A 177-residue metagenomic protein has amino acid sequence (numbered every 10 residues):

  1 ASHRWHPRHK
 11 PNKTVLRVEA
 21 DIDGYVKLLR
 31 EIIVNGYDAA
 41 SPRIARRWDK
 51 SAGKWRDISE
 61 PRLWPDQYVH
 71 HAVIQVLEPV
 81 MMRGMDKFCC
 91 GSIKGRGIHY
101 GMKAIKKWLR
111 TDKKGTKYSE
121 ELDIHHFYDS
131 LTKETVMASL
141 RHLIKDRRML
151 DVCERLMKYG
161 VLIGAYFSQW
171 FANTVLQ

Functional and structural regions predicted by a protein language model:
A1-E31: Non-catalytic, polymerase-adjacent accessory regions of viral genome-replication enzymes
S2-P11, D49-A52, M81-M85, Y118: Short acidic (Asp/Glu) and glycine-rich catalytic loops that position anionic groups and cofactors
L28-K54, Y68, K145-Y159: Reverse-transcriptase-like RNA-dependent polymerase core
S51, R62, K94, L109 (+1 more regions): Short, flexible loop/turn elements at secondary-structure junctions
K54-M85, Y128, Y159-Q177: Conserved pre-motif C helix in the palm subdomain of viral-like polymerases
H70, I74, E78, K94-K103 (+1 more regions): Well-ordered mid-protein domain cores that form the structural environment of catalytic cofactors
M85-K94: Short, glycine/acidic-rich hinge or "gate" loops at secondary-structure transitions that mediate conformational
A104-Q177: Conserved polymerase palm-domain catalytic core
